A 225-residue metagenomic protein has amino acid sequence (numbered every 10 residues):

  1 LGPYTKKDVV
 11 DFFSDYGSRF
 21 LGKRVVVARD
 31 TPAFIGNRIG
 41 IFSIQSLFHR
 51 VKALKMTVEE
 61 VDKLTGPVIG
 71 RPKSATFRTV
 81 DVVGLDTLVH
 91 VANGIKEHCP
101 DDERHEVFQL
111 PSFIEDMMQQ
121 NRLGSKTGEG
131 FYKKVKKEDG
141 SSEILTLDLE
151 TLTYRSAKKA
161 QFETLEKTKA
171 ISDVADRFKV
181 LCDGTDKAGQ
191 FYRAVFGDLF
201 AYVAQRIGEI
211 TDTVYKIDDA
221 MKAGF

Functional and structural regions predicted by a protein language model:
L1-F225: N-terminal glycine-rich phosphate-binding loop for ADP-containing cofactors
